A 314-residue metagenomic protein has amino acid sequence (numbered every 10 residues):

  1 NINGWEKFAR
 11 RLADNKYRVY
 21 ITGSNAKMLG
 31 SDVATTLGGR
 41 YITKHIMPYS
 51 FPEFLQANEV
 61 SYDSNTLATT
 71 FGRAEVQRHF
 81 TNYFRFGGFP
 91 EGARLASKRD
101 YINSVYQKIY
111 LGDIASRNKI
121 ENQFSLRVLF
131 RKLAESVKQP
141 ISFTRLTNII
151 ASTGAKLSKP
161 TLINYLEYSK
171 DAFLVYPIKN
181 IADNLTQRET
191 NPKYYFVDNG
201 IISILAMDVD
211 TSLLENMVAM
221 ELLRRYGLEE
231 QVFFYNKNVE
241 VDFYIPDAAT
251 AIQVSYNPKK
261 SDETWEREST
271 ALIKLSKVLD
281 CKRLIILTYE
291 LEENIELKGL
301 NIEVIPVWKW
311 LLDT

Functional and structural regions predicted by a protein language model:
N1-G4, M28, I202: Residues immediately C-terminal
N1-Y20: Conserved Walker B catalytic segment
R10-R11, K27-T43, N58-E59: Short regulatory helix/loop adjacent to the ATP-binding pocket of P-loop NTPases
Y17, G38-I42, D280-R283: Short glycine-/polar-rich loops that comprise or flank the Walker A/P-loop and associated switch/sensor motifs
R18-S24, H45: Structural recognition of the conserved hydrophobic beta-strand(s) that form the central parallel beta-sheet of P-loop
I42-F51: Conserved AAA+ ATPase "SRH/arginine-finger" region at the nucleotide-binding site
P52, Q56-L213, M217-M220, R225-F233: Interdomain hinge/linker elements that couple catalytic modules in large macromolecular machines
T161, E167, F173-T314: A cross-kingdom feature that marks ATP-driven nucleic-acid transaction machinery
